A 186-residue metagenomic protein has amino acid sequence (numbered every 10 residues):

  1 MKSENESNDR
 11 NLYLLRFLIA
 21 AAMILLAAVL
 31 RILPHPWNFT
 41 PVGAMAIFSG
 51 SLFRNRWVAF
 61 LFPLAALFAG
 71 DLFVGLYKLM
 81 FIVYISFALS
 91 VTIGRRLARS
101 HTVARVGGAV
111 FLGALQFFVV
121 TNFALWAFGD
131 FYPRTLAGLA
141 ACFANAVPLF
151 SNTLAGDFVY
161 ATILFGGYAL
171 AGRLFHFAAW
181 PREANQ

Functional and structural regions predicted by a protein language model:
M1-L14, G172-Q186: Membrane-interfacial, low-structure loops and terminal tails that flank and connect transmembrane helices in multi-pass
K2-S51, V58: Hydrophobic transmembrane alpha-helices
F17-A22, W57-L61, F81-I85, G107-F111 (+2 more regions): Hydrophobic alpha-helical transmembrane segments
M23, G43-I47, V83-V91, F158-A161: Alpha-helical transmembrane segments of multi-pass membrane proteins
V29-L30, S49-R54, L89-S100, G167-F175: Structural signal for the C-terminal ends of transmembrane alpha-helices and the immediately following loop
V29-T40, L64-L97, H101: Interfacial aromatic-anchored transmembrane helix boundaries in multi-pass membrane proteins
V58, F62, K78, F117 (+1 more regions): Alpha-helical transmembrane segments and their lipid-water interface positions in multi-pass membrane proteins
V103-A184: Membrane-embedded alpha-helical hairpins and interfacial helices in multi-pass inner-membrane proteins
